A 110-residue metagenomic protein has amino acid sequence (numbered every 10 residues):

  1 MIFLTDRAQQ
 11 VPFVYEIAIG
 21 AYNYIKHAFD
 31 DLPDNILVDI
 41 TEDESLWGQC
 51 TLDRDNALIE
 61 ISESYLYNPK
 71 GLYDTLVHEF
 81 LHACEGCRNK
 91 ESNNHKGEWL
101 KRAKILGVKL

Functional and structural regions predicted by a protein language model:
I2-R54, L106-K109: Auxiliary, metal-adjacent structural segments of Zn-dependent hydrolase domains
L4, H78-H82: Generic signal for short, ordered secondary-structure residues within or immediately flanking folded domains
Q10-F13, N68-L72: Conserved acidic
Y15-I19, D74, G97: Short, well-ordered alpha-helical segments
N35-K70, A83-I105: Active-site scaffold of zinc-dependent metalloenzymes
G71-E79: Short alpha-helical catalytic segment bearing the HExxH-like zincin motif of zinc-dependent metalloproteases
